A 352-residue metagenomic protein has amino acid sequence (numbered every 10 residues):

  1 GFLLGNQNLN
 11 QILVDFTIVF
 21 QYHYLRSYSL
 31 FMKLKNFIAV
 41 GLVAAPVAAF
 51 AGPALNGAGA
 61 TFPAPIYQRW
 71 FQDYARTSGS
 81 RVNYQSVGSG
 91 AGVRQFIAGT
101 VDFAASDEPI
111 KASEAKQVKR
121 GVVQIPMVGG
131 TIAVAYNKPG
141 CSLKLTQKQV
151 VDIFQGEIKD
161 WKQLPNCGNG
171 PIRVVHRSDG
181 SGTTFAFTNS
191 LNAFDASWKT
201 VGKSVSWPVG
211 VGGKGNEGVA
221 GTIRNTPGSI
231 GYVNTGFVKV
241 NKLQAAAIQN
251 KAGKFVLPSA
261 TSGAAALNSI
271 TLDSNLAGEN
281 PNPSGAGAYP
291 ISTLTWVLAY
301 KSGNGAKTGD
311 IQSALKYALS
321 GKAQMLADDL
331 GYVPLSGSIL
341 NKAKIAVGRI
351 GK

Functional and structural regions predicted by a protein language model:
G1, Q11-F31: Short, Lys/Arg-enriched N-terminal segments with co-localized hydrophobic residues within the first ~10-30 amino acids
S29, N36-I38, H176: Sequence-pattern detector for short linear motifs and compositional/periodic biases rather than a specific fold
K33-F50: Gram-negative bacterial Sec-dependent N-terminal signal peptides
A51-K352: Flexible loop/hinge segments at secondary-structure junctions
